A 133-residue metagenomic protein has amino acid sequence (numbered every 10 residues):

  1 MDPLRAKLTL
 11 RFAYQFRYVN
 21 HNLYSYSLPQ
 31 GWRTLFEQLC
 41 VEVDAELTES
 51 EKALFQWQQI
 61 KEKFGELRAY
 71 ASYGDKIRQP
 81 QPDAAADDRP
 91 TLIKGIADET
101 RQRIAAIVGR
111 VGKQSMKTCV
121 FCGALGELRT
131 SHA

Functional and structural regions predicted by a protein language model:
D2, A6-T9, Y14-R103: Interaction interfaces in information-processing and related assembly proteins
G95-A133: Cys/His-clustered metal-coordination modules, chiefly Zn-binding fingers
